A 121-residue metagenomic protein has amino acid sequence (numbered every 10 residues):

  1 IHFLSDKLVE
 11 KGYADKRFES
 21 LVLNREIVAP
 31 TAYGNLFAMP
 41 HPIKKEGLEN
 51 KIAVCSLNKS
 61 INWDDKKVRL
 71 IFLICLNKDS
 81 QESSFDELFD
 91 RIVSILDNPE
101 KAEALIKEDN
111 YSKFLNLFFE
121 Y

Functional and structural regions predicted by a protein language model:
I1-Y121: Cytosolic covalent-transfer regions centered on His/Cys nucleophiles that carry phosphoryl or persulfide groups
